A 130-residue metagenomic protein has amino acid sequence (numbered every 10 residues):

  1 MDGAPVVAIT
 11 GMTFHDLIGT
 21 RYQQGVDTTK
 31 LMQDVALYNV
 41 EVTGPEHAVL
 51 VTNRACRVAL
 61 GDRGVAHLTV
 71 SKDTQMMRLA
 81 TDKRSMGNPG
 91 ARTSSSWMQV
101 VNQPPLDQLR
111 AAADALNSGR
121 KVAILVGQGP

Functional and structural regions predicted by a protein language model:
M1-P130: N-terminal alpha/beta PP-like core and its mobile active-site loop of ThDP/TPP-dependent enzymes
